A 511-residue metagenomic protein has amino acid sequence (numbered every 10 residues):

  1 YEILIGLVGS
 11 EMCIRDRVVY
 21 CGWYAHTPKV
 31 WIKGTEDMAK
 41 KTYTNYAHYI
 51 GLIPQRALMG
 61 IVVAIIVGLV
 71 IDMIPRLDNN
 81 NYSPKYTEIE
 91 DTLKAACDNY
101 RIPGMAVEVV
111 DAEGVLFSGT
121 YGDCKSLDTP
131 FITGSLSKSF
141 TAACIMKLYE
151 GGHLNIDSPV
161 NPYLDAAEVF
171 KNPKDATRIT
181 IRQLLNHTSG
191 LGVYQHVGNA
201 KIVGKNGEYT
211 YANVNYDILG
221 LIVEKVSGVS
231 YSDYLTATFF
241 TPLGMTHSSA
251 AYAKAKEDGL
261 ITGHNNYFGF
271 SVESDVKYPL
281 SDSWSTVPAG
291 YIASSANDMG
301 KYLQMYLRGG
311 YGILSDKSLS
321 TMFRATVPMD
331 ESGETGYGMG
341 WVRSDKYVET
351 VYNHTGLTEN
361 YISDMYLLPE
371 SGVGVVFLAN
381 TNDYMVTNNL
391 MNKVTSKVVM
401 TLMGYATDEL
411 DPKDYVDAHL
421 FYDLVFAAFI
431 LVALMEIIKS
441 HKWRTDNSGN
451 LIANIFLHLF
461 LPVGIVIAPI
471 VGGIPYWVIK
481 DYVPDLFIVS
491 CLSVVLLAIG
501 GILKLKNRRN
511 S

Functional and structural regions predicted by a protein language model:
Y1-D16: Single conserved hydrophobic/aromatic residue that forms the stacking wall/gate of nucleotide- or nucleobase-binding
A39-V110, D282-S511: Catalytic loop of the DD-peptidase/beta-lactamase superfamily, centered on the K-T-G motif and neighboring
Y82-G134, V169, V193-I202, Y361: Short, conserved catalytic-motif segment at the N-terminal edge
L93, V107, E113, F131-D157 (+2 more regions): Active-site SXXK
I156-K171, L243: Short, glycine/proline-biased beta-turn/loop segments that scaffold the active-site neighborhood
K171-E359: Short, surface-exposed loop or secondary-structure junction motifs that flank catalytic or metal-binding residues
